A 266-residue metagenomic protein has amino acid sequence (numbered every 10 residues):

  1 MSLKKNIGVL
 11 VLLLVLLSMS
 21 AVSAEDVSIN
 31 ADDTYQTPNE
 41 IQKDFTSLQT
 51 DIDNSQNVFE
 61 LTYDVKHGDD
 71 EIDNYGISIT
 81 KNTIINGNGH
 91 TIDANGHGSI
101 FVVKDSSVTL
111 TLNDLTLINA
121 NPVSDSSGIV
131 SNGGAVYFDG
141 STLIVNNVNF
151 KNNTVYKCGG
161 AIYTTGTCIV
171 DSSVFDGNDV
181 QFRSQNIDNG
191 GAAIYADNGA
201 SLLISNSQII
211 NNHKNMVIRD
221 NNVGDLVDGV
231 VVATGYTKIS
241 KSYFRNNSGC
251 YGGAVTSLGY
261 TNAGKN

Functional and structural regions predicted by a protein language model:
M1-D32: Secretory targeting signatures
S2, T34-P38, Y243: Long, low-complexity, highly charged intrinsically disordered regions that are enriched for acidic
E25-T62, G76-S78, I100: Acidic Gly/Asp/Thr-rich repetitive segments characteristic of extracellular carbohydrate-active and adhesion proteins
G68-I84, I92-N113, I118-T142, K157 (+4 more regions): Extracellular beta-strand-rich solenoid/capping regions of secreted or surface-exposed proteins that bind or remodel
G87-H90, T109-N121, T142-T154, T167-R183 (+3 more regions): Right-handed parallel beta-helix
S124-V130, R183-D188, R219-G224: Flexible, solvent-exposed loop segments that connect beta-strands
V136, V148, A161-I162, S173 (+5 more regions): Hydrophobic strand positions within the blades of repeat-based beta-sheet folds
